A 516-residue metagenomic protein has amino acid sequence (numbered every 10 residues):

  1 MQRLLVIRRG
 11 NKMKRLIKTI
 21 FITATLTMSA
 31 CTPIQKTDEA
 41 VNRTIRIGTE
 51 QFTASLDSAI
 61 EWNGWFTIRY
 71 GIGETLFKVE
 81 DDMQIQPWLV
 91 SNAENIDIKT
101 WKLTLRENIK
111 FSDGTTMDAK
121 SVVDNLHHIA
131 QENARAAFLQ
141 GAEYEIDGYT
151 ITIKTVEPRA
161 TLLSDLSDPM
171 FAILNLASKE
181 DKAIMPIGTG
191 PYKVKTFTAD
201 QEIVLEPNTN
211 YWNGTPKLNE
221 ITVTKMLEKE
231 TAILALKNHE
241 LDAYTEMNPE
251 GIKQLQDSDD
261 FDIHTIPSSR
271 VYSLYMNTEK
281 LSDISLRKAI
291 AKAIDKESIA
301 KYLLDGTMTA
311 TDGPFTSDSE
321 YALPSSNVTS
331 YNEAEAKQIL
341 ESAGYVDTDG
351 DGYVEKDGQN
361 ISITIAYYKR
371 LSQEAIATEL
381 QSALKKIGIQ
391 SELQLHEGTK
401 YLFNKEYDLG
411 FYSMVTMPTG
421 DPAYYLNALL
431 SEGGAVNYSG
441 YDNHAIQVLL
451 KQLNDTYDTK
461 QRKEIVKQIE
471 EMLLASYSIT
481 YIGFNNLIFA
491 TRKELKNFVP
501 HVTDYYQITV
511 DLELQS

Functional and structural regions predicted by a protein language model:
G48-I96, I187, T503-D504: N-terminal lobe/hinge region of extracytoplasmic solute-binding protein
Q84, L166-P216, E220, E230 (+2 more regions): Gly/Pro-rich hinge or "lid" segments in bacterial periplasmic/extracellular proteins
S91-N133: Aromatic- and charge-enriched surface segment that lines or borders ligand/interaction sites
E94-I96, R135-A177: Surface-exposed binding/hinge segments that line and control ligand-binding clefts or catalytic entry sites
E180, T209-K253, Q390: Ligand-site clamp/hinge motif
S282-E379: Append "and occasionally in soluble cytosolic enzymes with long acidic Gly/Pro-rich linkers
A293-L323, S372-Q381, L402-S516: Detector for C-terminal structural segments
D347-M417, L487: Ligand/substrate-recognition segments at binding pockets and active sites
